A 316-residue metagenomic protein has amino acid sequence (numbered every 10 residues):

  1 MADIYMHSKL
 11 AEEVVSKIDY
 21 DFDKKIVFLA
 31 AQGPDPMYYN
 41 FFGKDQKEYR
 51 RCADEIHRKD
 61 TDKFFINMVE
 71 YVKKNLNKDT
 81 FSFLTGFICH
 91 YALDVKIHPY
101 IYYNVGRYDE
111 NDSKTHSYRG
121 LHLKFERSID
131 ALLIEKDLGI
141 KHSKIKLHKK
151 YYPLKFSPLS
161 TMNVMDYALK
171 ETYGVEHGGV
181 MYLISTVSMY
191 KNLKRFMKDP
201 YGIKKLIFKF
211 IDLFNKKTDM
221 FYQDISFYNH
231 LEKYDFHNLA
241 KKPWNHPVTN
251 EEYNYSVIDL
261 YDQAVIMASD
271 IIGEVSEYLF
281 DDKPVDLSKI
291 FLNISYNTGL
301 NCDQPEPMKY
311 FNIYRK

Functional and structural regions predicted by a protein language model:
M1-G86, A92-K316: N-terminal leader/auxiliary helical segments
